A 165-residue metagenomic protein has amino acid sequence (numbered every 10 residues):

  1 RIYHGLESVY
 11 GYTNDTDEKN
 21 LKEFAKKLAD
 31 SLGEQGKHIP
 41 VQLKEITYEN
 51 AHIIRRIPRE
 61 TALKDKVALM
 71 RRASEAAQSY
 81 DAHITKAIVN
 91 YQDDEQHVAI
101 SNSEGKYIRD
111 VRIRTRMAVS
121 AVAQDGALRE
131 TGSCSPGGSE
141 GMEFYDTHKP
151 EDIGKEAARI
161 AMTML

Functional and structural regions predicted by a protein language model:
R1-L165: Active-site bordering "gate/hinge" segments that shape substrate access to catalytic or cofactor-binding pockets
